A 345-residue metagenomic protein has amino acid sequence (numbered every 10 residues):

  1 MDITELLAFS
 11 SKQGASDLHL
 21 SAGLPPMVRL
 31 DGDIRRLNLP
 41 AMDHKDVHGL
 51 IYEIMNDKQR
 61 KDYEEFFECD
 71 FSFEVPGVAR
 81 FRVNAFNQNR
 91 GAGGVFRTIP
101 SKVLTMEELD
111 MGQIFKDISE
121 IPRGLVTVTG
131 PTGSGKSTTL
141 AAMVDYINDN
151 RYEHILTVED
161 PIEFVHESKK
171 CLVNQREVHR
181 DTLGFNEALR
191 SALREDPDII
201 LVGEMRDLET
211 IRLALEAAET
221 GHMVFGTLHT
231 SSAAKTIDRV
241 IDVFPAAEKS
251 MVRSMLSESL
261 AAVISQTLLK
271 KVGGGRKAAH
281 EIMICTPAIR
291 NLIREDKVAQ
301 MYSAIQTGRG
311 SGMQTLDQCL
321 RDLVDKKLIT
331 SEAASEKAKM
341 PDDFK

Functional and structural regions predicted by a protein language model:
M1-K345: Short, flexible helix-loop junctions that flank or precede catalytic/ligand sites
